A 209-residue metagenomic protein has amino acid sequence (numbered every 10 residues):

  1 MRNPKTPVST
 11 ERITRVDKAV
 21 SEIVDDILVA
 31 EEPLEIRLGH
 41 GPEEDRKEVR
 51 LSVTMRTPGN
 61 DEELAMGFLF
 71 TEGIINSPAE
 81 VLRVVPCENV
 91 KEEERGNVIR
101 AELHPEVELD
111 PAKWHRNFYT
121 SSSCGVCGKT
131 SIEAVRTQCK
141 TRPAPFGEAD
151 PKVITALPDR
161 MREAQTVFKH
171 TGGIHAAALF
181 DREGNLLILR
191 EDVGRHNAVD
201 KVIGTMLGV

Functional and structural regions predicted by a protein language model:
M1-A177, D181-L189: Intrinsically disordered, low-complexity regions enriched in acidic/Ser/Thr/Pro/Gln residues
N185-G194, V209: Glycine-rich phosphate-binding "P-loop"
R195-V209: Feature captures the catalytic cores and cofactor-binding loops of soluble hydro-lyases/lyases that act on carboxylate
